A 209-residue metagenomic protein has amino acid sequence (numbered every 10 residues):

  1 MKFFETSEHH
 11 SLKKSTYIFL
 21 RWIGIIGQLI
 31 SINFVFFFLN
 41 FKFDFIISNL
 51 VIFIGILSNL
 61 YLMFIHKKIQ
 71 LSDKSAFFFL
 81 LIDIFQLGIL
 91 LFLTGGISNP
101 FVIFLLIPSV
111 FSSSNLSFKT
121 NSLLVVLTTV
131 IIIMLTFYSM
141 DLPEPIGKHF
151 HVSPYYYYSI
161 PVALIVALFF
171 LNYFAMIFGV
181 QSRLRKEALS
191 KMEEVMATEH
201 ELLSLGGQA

Functional and structural regions predicted by a protein language model:
M1-T6, Y61, S159-M196: Juxtamembrane or sensor-core-proximal signal-transducing alpha helices that couple sensory domains to cytosolic
E8-I23: N-terminal membrane topogenic signal
H10, K186-A209: A conserved signal-transducing helical linker
K14, I26, I30-I52, I69-F78 (+1 more regions): Alpha-helical transmembrane segments and their interfaces in multipass membrane proteins
F19-L29, F78-Q86: Alpha-helical transmembrane segments
I52-L57, L81-F85, P100-P108, Y158-V166: Membrane-embedded alpha-helical segments of multi-pass membrane proteins, especially the transmembrane helices
I54-Q70: Canonical alpha-helical transmembrane segments
F77-F92, I97-T136: Alpha-helical transmembrane segments of integral membrane proteins
